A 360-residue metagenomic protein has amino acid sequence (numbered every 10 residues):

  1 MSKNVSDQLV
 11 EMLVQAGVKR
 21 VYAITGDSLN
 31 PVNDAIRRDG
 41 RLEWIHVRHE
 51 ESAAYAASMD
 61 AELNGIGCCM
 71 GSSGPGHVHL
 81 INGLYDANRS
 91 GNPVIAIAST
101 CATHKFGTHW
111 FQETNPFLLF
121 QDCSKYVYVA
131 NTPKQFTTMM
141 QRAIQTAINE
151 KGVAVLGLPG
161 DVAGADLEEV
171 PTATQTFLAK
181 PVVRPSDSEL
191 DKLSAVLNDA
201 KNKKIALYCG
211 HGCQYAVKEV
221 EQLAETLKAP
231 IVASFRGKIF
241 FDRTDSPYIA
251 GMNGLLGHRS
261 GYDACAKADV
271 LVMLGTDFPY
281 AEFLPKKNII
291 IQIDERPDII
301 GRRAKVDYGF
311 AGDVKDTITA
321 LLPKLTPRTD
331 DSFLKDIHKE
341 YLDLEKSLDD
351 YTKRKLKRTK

Functional and structural regions predicted by a protein language model:
M1-V5, K134, G157, E169-V170 (+2 more regions): Phosphate/pyrophosphate-binding active-site segments
S6-G17, I24-D27, V32-D39, Y341-K360: Active-site diphosphate/adenylate-binding microenvironment
D7-V18, M59-N64, N88, T146-E150 (+3 more regions): Glycine-rich phosphate/diphosphate-binding loops that line cofactor/substrate pockets in enzymes
N30-T103, G261-V270, T276-P279: Thiamine diphosphate
V47, V127-Q135, A250-L255, Y308-T317: Short acidic-hydrophobic, aromatic-tinged amphipathic segments that line or gate anion-handling sites
E62, H211-E295: Glycine-rich, anion-gripping cofactor-binding loops and their flanking helix/strand elements in enzyme active sites
L63, F111-E150, K267-A268, T317: Conserved thiamine diphosphate
T114, F136, R142-D199, D343-K346 (+1 more regions): Conformationally flexible catalytic loops at phosphate/diphosphate-handling active centers
